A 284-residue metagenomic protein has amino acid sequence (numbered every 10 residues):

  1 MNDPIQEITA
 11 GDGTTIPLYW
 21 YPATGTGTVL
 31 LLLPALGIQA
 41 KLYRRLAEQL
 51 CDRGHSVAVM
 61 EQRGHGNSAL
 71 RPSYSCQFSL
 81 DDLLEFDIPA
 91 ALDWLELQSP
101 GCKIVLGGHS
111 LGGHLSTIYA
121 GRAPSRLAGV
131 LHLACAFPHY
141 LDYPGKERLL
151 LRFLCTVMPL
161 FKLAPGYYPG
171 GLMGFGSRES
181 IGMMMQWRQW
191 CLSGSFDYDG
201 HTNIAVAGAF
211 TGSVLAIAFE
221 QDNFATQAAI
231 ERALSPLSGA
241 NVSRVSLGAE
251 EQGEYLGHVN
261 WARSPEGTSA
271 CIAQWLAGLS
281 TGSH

Functional and structural regions predicted by a protein language model:
M1-Y21: N-terminal cap/lid segment of alpha/beta-hydrolase-fold proteins
A35-I38: Active-site glycine-rich loops that stabilize anionic/oxyanionic intermediates across multiple enzyme folds
A40-L42, A47-S73: Conserved alpha/beta-hydrolase
Q77-Q98: Alpha/beta-hydrolase active-site loop
G107-S195: Alpha/beta-hydrolase-fold enzymes
F210, A216-A218: Short beta-strand/loop motif that positions the catalytic acidic residue of the alpha/beta-hydrolase fold
T226-P236: Short alpha-helix in the alpha/beta-hydrolase fold that links the catalytic acid
S246-H284: Catalytic active-site module of serine/aspartate enzymes centered on a nucleophile-bearing elbow/loop
